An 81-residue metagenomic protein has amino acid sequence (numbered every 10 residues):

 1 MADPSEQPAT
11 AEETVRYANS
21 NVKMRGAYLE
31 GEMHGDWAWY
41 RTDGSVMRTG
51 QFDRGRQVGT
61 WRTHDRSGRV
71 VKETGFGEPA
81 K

Functional and structural regions predicted by a protein language model:
M1-K81: Glycine/tyrosine- and acidic-biased, solvent-exposed loop/turn segments at the edges of beta-strands
